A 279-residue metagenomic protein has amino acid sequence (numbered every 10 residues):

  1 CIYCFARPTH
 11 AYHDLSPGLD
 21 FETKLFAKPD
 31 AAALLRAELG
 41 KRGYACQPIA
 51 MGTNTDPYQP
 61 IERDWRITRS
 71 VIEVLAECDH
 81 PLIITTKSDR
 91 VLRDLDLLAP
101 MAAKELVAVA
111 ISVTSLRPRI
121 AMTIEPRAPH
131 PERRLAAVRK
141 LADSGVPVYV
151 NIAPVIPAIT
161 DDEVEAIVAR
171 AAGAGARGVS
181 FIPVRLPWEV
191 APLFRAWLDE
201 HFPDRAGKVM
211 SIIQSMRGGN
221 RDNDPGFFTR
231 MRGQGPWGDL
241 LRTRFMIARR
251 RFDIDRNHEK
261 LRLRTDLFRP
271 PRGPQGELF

Functional and structural regions predicted by a protein language model:
I2-A110, T114-M122, P131-D143: Conserved Radical SAM active-site core
V74-H80, A137-V148, G219, R244-D255: A structural motif corresponding to the C-terminal end of an alpha-helix and its immediate exit/capping segment
I83, Y149, V179-F181: Short hydrophobic alpha-helical runs that function as membrane-insertion/retention elements
S88-L92, I156-E165: Active-site glycine- and acidic-residue-rich loops that bind and position anionic ligands or nucleotide-like cofactors
A99-M101, R127, A169: Short, solvent-exposed amphipathic alpha-helical segments in soluble enzyme and RNA/protein-processing domains
L116-P118, I124-R127, K140-D161, P183-L186 (+1 more regions): Conserved strand-turn element in the central/C-terminal portion of the radical SAM core barrel that lines
D162-F279: Auxiliary Fe-S-binding modules of radical SAM enzymes
